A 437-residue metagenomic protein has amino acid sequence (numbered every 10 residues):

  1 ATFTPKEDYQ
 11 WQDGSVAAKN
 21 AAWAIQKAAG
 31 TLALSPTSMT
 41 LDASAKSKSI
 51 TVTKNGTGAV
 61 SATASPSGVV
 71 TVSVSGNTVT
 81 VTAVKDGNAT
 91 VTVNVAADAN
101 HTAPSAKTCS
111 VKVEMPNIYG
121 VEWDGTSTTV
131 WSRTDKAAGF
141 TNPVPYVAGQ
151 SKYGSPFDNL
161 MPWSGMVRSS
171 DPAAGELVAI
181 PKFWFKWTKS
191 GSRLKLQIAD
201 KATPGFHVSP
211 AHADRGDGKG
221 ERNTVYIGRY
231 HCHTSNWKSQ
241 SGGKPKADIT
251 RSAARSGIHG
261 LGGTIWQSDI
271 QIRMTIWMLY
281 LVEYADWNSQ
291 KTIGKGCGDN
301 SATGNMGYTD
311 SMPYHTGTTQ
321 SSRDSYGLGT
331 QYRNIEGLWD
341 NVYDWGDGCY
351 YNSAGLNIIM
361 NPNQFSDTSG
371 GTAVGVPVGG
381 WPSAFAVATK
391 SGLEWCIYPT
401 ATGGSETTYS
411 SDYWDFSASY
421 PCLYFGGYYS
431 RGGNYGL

Functional and structural regions predicted by a protein language model:
A1-M115: Solvent-exposed beta-strand/loop surfaces, strongest in extracytoplasmic domains of secreted and cell-surface proteins
M115-P181, F185-T188: GGW-centered surface loops in extracellular recognition modules
D171-A174, D200-L338: Short aromatic-cysteine micro-motif
A179, W266-D269, D344-W345: A structural signal for short, well-ordered beta-strand segments and their strand-loop junctions that often border
K186-S192, T234-K238: Short, solvent-exposed loop/turn elements at domain surfaces
K189, C349-I359: Cytochrome P450 core scaffold surrounding the K-helix E-X-X-R motif and the conserved "meander" helix-loop region
C232-A253, L356-G380: A solvent-exposed, charged loop/short amphipathic helix patch at secondary-structure junctions
I272-M274, K295-T316, S321-S322, L338-Y351 (+1 more regions): C-terminal, surface-exposed recognition/capping segments
